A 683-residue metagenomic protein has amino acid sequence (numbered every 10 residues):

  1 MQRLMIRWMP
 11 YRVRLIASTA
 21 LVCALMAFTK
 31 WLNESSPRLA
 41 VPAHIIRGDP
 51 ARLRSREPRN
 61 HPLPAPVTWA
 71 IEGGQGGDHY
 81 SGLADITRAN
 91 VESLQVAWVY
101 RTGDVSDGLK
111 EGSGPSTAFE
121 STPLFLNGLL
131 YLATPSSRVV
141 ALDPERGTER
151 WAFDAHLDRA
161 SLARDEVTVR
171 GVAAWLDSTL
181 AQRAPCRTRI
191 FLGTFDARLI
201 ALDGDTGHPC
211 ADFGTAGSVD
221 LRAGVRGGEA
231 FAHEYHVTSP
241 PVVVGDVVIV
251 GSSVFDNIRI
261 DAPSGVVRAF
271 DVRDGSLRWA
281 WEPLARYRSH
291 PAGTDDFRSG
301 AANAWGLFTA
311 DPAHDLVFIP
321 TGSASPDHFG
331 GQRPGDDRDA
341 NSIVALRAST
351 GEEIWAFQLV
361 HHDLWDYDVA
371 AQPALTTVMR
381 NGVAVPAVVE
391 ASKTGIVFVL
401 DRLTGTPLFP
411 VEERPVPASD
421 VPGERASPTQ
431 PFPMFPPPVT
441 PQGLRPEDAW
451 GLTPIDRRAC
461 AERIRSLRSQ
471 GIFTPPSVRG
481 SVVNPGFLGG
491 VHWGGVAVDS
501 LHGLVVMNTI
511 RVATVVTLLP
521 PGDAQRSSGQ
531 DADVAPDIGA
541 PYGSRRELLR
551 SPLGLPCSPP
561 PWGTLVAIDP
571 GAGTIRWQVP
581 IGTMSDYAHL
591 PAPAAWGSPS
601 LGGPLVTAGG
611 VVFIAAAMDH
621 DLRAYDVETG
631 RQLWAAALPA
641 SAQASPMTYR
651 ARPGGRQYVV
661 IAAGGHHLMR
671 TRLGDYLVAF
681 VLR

Functional and structural regions predicted by a protein language model:
L4-A20: N-terminal Sec-pathway targeting helices
I16-K30: Hydrophobic membrane-insertion alpha-helices, especially the h-region of bacterial N-terminal signal peptides
F28-D85, S427-P454, A461: N-terminal pre-domain segments of enzymes
P66-W69, G76, T102-D104, L126 (+2 more regions): Acidic, proline/glycine-rich low-complexity intrinsically disordered segments
W69-E72, G114-R138, R164-R198, H233-R259 (+11 more regions): Repeat-blade elements of multi-bladed beta-propeller folds
G74, S81-Y131, R479-L488: Asp/Glu-centered strand-loop micro-motifs enriched in Gly/Pro and often flanked by an aromatic residue
A89-V105, V139-A163, L176-A181, L199-F231 (+10 more regions): Extracytoplasmic/lumenal domain signature
Q430, M434-T514, G522-D523, T564-A567: Long, low-complexity segments enriched in small/aliphatic residues
